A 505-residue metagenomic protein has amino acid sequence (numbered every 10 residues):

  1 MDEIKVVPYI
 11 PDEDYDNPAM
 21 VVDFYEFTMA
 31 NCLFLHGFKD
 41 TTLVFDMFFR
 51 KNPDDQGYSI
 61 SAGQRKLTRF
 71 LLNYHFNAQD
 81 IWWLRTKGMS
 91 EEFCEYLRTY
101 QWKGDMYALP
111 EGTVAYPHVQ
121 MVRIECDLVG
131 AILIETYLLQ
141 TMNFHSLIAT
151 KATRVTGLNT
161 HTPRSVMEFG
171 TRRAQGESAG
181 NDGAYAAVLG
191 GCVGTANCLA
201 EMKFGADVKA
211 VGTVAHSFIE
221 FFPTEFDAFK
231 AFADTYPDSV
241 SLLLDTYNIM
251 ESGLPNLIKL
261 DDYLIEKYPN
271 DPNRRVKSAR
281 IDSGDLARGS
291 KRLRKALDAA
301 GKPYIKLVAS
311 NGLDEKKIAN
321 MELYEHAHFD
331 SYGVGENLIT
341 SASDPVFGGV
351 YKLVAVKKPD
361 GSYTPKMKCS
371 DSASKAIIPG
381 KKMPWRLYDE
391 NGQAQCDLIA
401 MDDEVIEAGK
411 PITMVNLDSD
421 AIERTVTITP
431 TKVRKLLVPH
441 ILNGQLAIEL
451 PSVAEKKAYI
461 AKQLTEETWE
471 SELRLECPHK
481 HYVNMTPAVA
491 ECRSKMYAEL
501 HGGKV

Functional and structural regions predicted by a protein language model:
D2-T41, F45, R50, D54-S61 (+3 more regions): Gly/Ser/Thr/Ala-enriched C-terminal appendages of enzymes
D2-T41, K51-P53, G88, C94-M106 (+6 more regions): Buried, small/hydrophobic-residue-enriched core segments of structured protein domains
H36-T99: N-terminal, Lys/Arg-enriched amphipathic/low-complexity engagement segments that precede the first folded domain
A62, K66-L67, Q79-D80, E92 (+6 more regions): Exposed alpha-helical structural elements
T68-Y74, A108-E111, A115: An N-terminal, globular interaction/scaffold subdomain
W82-W83, T150-R154, G170, E472-P478: Short coil/turn segments at secondary-structure boundaries
S241-L243, V308, G333: Structural detector of well-ordered beta-strand residues that form the stable sheet scaffold of enzyme domains
